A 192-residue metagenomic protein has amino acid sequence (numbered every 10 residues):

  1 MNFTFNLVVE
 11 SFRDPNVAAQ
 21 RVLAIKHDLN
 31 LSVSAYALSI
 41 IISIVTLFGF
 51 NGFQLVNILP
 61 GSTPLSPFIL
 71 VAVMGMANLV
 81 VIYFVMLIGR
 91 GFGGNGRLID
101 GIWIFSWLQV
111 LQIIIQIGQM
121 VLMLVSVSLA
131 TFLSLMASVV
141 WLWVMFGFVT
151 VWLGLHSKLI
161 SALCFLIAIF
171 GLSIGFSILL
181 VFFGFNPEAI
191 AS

Functional and structural regions predicted by a protein language model:
M1-I99: Selected alpha-helical membrane-embedding segments in polytopic membrane proteins
N30-S32, I58-L59, L124-A130, L159 (+1 more regions): Short alpha-helical linear motifs
S39-L47, M74, N78, I82 (+3 more regions): Hydrophobic alpha-helical transmembrane segments in multi-pass membrane proteins
G49-N57, G118-M123, V181-G184: Juxtamembrane "helix-exit" motif on the non-cytosolic side of transmembrane helices
M86, G94-F170, I174: Hydrophobic alpha-helical transmembrane segments and adjacent short intramembrane/lumenal linkers of inner/organellar
I174-S192: Juxtamembrane boundary at the C-terminal end of a transmembrane helix
